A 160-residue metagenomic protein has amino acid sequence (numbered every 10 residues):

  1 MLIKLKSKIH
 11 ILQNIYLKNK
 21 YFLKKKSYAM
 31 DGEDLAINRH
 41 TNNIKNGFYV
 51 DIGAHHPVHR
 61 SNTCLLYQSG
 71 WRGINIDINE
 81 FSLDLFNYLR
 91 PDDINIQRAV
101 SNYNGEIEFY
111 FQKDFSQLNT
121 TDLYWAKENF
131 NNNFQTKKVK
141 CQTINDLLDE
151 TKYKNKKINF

Functional and structural regions predicted by a protein language model:
M1-F160: Phosphate/nucleotide-binding beta-alpha loop and adjacent structural elements of enzyme active sites
